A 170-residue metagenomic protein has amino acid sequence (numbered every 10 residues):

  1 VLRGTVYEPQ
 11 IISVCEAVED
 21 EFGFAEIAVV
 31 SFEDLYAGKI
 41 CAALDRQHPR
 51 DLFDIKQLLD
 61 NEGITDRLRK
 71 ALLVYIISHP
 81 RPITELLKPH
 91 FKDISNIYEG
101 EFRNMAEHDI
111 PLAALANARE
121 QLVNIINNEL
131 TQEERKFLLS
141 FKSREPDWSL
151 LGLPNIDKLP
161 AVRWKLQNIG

Functional and structural regions predicted by a protein language model:
V1-G170: Compositionally biased terminal segments of proteins
